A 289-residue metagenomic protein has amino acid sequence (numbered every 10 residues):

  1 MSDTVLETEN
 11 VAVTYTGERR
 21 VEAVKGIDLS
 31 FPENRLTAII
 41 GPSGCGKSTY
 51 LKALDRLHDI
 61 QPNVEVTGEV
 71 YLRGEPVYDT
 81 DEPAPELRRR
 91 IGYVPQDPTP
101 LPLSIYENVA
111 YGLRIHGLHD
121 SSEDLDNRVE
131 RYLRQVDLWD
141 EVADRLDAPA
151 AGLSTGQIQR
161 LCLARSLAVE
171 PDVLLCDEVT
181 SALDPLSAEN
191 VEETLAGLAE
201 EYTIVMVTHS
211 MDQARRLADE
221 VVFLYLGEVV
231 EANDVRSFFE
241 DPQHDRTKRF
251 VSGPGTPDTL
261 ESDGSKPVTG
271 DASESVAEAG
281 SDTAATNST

Functional and structural regions predicted by a protein language model:
E69-E86: ABC ATPase NBD Q-loop/coupling interface
E75-P76, S122-D144: Conserved ABC ATPase "signature" region
D137, F239-T289: C-terminal boundary and immediately downstream tail of ABC-type ATPase nucleotide-binding domains
V169, E200: Conserved signature/switch motifs of ABC ATPase nucleotide-binding domains
L174-D177: Catalytic Walker B motif of ABC-type/P-loop ATPase nucleotide-binding domains
A214-R216: A short, surface-exposed alpha-helical micro-motif characterized by mixed small hydrophobic and charged/polar residues
